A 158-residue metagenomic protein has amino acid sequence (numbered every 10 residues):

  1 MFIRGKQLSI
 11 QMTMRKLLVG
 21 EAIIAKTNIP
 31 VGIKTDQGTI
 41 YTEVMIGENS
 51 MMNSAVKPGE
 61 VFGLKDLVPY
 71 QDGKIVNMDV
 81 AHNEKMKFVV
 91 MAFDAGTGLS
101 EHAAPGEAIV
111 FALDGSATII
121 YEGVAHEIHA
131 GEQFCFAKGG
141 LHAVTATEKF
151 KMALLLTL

Functional and structural regions predicted by a protein language model:
M1-I3, Q11, V19, Q37 (+3 more regions): Active-site region of the double-stranded beta-helix
M1-L8, M12, P105-E122: Glycine- and acidic-residue-biased ligand/ion/polar-headgroup-sensing regions
I3-R4, Q37, L113-D114, H129-A130 (+1 more regions): A cytosolic small-molecule/anion-sensing beta-strand core signal
M12-N28, E122-G139: Short acidic-glycine-tyrosine-enriched beta hairpin
M14, T27-M51, K138-L158: Ligand-binding loop in jelly-roll beta-barrel domains
L18-V19, G38-K85: A short, N-terminal "cap"/entry segment at the start of jelly-roll beta-barrel domains of the cupin/DSBH fold
G73-N77, K87-A104, A130, K138: Conserved short histidine dyad/triad with adjacent acidic residue
V89, A108, F150: Short beta-strand/loop motifs in extracellular/secreted proteins, especially within beta-sandwich accessory domains
